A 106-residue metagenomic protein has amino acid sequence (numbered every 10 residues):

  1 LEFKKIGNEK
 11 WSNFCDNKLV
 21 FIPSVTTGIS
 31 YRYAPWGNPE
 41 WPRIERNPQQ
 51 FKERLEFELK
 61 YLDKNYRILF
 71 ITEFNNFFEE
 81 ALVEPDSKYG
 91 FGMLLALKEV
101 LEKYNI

Functional and structural regions predicted by a protein language model:
L1-Q50, Y61: Aromatic-lined glycan-binding groove of carbohydrate-active enzymes
S12-C15, K98-E102: Surface-exposed amphipathic alpha-helices with a cationic face
I22, I44-K88, M93, V100-Y104: Substrate-binding cleft of secreted/luminal carbohydrate-active enzymes
